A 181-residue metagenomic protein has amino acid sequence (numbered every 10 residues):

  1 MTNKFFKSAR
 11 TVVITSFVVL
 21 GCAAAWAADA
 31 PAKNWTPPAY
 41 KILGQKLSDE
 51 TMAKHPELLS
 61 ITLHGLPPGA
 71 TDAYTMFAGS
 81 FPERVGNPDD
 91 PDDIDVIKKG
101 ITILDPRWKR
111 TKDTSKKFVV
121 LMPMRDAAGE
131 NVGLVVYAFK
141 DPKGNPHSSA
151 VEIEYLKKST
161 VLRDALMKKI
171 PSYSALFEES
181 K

Functional and structural regions predicted by a protein language model:
T2-S16: Bacterial N-terminal signal peptides that target proteins for export
C22-A27: Sec/Tat signal peptide C-region and signal peptidase I cleavage site
P31-Q45, F139-K181: Juxtadomain coupling helices with adjacent low-complexity linkers
I42-Q45, G79-R110: Extracytoplasmic/periplasmic sensor domains and loops in membrane signaling proteins
D49-T71, D164, P171-L176: Short N-terminal helix-loop-first-beta-strand/juxtamembrane motif that initiates sensory/input modules
T114-P123: A short beta-strand signature within small-molecule sensing/ligand-binding domains used in signal transduction
R125-E130: Flexible loop/coil segments at beta-strand boundaries within sensory signal-transduction domains
G133-L134: Short glycine-/small-residue motifs
